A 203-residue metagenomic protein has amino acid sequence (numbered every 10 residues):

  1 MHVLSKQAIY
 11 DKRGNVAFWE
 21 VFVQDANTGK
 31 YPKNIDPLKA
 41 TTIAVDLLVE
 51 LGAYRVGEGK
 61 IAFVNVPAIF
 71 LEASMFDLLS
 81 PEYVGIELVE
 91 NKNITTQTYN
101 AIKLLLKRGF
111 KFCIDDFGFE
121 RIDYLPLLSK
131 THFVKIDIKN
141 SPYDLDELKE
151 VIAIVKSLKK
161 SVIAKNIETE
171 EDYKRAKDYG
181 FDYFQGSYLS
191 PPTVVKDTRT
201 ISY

Functional and structural regions predicted by a protein language model:
M1-A17, Q24-Y31, E87-N93, F117-R121 (+1 more regions): EAL-family c-di-GMP phosphodiesterase catalytic domain
M1-Y83, L88-Q97: Bacterial c-di-GMP phosphodiesterase EAL domain
F70-L78, T98-Y99, R121-S129, A176: Distinct, well-ordered alpha-helical segments
S80-P81, K107, L128, S157: Short, well-ordered coil/turn elements that cap or connect secondary structure elements
V84, F110, H132: Short, conserved active-site loop motifs that form the nucleotide-linked donor/cofactor pocket
I94, I102-L104: Phosphate-binding/switch loop-helix module in NTP-utilizing enzymes
L104-D116, R121: ATP/nucleotide-binding catalytic cores
